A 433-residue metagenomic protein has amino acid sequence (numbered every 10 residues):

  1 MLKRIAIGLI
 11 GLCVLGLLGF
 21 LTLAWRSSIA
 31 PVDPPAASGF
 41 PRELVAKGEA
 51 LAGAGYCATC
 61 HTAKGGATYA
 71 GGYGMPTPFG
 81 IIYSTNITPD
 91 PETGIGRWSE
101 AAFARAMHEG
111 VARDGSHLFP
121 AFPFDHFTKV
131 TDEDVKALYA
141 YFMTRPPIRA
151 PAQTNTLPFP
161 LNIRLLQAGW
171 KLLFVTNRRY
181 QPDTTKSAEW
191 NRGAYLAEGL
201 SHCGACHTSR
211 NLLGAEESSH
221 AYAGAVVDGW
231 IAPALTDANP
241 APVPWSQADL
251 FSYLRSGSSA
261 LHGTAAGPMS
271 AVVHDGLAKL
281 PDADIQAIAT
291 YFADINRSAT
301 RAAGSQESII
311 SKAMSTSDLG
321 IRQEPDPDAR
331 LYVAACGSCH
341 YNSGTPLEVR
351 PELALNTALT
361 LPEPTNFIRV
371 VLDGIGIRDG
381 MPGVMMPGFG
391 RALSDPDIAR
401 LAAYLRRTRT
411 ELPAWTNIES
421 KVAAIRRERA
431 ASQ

Functional and structural regions predicted by a protein language model:
M1-V32: N-terminal type II signal-anchor transmembrane helix that functions as the membrane-insertion/stop-transfer segment
L23, S27-P35, A63-I81, R113-A194 (+6 more regions): Flexible coil segments in periplasmic/lumen-exposed cytochrome c-class electron-transfer proteins
G39-A70, G74: Short extracytoplasmic
C57-C60, C203-C206, C336-C339: Short cysteine clusters
I81-P89, G229-L235: Acidic/histidine-rich, surface-exposed loop or edge segments in extracytoplasmic proteins
I95-M107, V111, A137, V243-S246: Aromatic- and charge-enriched surface segment that lines or borders ligand/interaction sites
L254, A354-R400: Extended, polar beta-sheet/loop recognition surfaces of beta-rich domains that mediate binding to diverse ligands
E324-R369, P382: C-terminal structural cap/anchor segments
